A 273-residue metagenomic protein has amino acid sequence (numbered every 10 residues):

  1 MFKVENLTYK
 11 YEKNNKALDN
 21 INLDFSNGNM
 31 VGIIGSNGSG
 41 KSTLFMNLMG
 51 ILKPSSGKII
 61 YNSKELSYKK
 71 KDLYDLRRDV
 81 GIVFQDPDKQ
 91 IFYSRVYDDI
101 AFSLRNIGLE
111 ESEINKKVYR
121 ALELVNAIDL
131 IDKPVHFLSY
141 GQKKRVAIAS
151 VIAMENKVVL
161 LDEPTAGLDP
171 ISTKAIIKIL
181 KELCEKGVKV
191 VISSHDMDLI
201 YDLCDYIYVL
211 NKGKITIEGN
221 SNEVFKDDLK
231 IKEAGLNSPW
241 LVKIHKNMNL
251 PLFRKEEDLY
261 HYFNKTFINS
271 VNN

Functional and structural regions predicted by a protein language model:
M49: Helix-to-loop junction immediately C-terminal to a conserved catalytic motif
G57-Y68, L76: Conserved ABC transporter NBD signature motif
S112-L130: Conserved ABC ATPase "signature" region
P134-L138, Q142: Conserved ABC ATPase signature
V159-D162: Catalytic Walker B motif of ABC-type/P-loop ATPase nucleotide-binding domains
S194-H195: H-loop/switch region of ABC-family ATPase nucleotide-binding domains
K212-G213: Conserved ABC ATPase "signature" C-loop
